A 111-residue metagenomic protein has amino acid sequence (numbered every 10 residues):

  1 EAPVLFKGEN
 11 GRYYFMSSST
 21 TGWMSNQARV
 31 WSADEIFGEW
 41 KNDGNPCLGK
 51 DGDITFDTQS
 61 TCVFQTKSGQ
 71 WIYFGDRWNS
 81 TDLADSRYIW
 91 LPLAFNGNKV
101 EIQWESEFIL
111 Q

Functional and structural regions predicted by a protein language model:
E1-Q111: Carbohydrate-active catalytic/glycan-binding domains of CAZyme proteins, especially the secreted or lumenal ectodomains
